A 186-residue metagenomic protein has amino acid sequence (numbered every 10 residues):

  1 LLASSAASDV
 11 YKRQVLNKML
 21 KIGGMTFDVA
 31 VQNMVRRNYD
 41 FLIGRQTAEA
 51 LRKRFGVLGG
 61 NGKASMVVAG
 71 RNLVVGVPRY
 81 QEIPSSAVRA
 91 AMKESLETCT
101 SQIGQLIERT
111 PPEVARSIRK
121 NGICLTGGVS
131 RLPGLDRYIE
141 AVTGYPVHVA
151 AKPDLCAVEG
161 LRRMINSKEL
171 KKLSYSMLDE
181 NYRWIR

Functional and structural regions predicted by a protein language model:
L1-A7, Y11: Single conserved hydrophobic/aromatic residue that forms the stacking wall/gate of nucleotide- or nucleobase-binding
R13-E97: Phosphate-binding glycine-rich/basic clefts of nucleotide- and phosphate-handling proteins, predominantly
R13-V15, A115-N121, T143-P146: Short, surface-exposed connector motifs at secondary-structure boundaries
V31, I103, L125, L161: Residue-level signature of catalytic and energy-coupling elements of molecular machines, predominantly ATP/GTP-dependent
G56, G60, A115-I139: Glycine-rich phosphate-binding loops at beta-strand->alpha-helix junctions
A91-I118, M164-S167: Phosphate/ATP-binding catalytic cores across multiple sugar-kinase/actin-like superfamilies, primarily ASKHA
R137-R163, S167, K171: Conserved phosphate-binding/catalytic loops in two-lobed NTP-binding clefts
R163-R186: Acidic, glycine/GT-rich loop-and beta-edge segments that sit at the periphery of enzyme/chaperone cores
